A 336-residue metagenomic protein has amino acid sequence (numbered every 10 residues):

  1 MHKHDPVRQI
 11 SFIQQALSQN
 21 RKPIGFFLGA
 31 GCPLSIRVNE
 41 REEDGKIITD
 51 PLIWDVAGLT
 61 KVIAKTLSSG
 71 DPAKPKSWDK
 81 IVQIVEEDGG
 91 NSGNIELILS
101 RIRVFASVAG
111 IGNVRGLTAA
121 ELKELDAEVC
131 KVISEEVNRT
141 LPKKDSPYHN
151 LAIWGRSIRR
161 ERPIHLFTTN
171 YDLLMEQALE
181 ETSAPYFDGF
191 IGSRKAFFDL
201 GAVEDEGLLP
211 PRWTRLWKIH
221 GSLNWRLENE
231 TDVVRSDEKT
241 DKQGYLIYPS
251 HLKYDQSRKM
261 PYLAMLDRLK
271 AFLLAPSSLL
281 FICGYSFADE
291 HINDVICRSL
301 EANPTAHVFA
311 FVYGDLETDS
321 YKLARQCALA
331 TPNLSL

Functional and structural regions predicted by a protein language model:
M1-I36, G45-K46, D205-L209, L263 (+1 more regions): SIR2/sirtuin-family catalytic core signature
M1-Q177: Gly/serine-rich nucleotide phosphate-binding loop at the start of the catalytic core of nucleotide/ADP-ribose-handling
G25-G29, H165-N170, F187-F190, L216-H220 (+2 more regions): A structural signal for short, well-ordered beta-strand segments and their strand-loop junctions that often border
C32, Y171-L173, H220-L223, F287: Short, flexible loop/turn elements at secondary-structure junctions
N39-V56, E180-Y186, V234, I296-R298 (+1 more regions): Short secondary-structure boundary/capping segments
V56-A73, S183-D188, E301-V308, R325-L336: Structural alpha-beta junctions
G116-D145, Q177-A178, T182-A271: Active-site gating loop/helix substructures
I164, T214-L216, P332-L336: Short, conserved active-site loop motifs that form the nucleotide-linked donor/cofactor pocket
